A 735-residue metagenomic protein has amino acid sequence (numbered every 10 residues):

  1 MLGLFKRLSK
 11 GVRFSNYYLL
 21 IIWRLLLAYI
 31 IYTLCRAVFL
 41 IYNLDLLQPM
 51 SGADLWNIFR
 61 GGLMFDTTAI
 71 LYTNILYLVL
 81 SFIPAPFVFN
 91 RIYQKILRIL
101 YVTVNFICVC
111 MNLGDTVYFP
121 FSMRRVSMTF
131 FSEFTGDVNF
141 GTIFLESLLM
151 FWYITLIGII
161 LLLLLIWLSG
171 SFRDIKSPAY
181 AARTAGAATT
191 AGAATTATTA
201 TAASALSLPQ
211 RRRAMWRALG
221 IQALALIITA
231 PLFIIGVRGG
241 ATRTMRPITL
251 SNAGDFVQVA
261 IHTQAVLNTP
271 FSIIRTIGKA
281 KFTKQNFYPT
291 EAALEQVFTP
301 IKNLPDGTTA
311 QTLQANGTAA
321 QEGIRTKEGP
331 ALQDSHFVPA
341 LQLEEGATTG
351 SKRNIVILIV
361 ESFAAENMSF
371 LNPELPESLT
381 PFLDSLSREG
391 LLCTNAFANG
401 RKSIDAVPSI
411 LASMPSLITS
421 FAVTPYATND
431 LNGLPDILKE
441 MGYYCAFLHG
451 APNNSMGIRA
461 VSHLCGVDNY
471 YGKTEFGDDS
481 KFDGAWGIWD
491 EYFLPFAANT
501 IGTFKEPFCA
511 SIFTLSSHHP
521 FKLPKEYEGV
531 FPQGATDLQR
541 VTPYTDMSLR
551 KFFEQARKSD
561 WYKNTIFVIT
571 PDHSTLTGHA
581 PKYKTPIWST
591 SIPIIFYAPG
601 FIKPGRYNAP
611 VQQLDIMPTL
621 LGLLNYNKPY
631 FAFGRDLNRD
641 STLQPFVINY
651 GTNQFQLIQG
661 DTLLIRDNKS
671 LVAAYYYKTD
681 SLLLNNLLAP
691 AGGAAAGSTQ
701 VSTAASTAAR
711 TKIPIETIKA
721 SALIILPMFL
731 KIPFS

Functional and structural regions predicted by a protein language model:
L2-G186, A200-N286, G317: Transmembrane and membrane-interface helices of multi-pass, inner-membrane envelope-modifying transferases
L44, N74, M123, S369-F370 (+3 more regions): Short, function-defining helix-loop hinge/capping sites that tune catalysis or transport
S147-T155, Y527, T707-I713: Residue-level recognition of alpha-helix termini/interfacial anchor residues
P178-A197, T201-Q210, Q311-S335, Q700: Intrinsic disorder/low-complexity segments
G239-F631, D640-P645, G651-N653, A696-G697 (+1 more regions): Soluble catalytic regions of membrane-associated enzymes that act on cell-envelope and secretory-pathway components
I602-S735: Membrane-interface soluble catalytic domains
